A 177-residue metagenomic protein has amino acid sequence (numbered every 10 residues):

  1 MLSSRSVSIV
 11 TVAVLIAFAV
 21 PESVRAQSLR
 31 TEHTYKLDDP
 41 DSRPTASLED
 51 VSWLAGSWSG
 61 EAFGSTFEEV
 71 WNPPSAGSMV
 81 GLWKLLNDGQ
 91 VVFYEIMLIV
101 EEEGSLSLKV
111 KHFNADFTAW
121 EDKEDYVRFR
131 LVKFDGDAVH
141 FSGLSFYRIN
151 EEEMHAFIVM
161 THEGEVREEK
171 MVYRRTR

Functional and structural regions predicted by a protein language model:
M1-S4: N-terminal secretory signal peptides that target proteins for export/translocation
I9-A19: Bacterial N-terminal signal peptides
R30, L37-P40, E121-K123, F129 (+1 more regions): Edge beta-strand at a domain terminus
S42-S57: N-terminal helix-cap/turn-to-beta initiation motif at the start of protein domains
T45, E61-S142: Central antiparallel beta-sheet cores of small beta-barrel/beta-sandwich binding domains
D88-V91, R148, H162-E165: Short glycine/serine/proline-enriched coil/turn segments at secondary-structure junctions
H140-I158: Surface-exposed interaction patches
